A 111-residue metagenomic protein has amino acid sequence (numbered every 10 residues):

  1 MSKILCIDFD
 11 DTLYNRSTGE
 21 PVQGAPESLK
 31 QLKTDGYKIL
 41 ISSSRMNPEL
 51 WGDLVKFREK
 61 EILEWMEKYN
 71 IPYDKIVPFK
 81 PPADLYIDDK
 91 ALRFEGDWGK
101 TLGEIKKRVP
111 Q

Functional and structural regions predicted by a protein language model:
M1-Q111: HAD-like aspartate-dependent phosphatase fold
